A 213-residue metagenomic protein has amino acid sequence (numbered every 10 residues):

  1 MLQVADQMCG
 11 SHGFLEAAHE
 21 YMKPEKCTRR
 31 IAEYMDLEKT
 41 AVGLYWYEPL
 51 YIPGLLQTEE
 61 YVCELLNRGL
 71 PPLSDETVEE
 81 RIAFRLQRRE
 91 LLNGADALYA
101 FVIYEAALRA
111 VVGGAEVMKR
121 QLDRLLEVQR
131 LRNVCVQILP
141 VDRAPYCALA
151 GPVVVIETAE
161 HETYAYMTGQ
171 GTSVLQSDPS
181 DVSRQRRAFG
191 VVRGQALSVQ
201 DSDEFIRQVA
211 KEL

Functional and structural regions predicted by a protein language model:
M1-A110, S177, V191-L213: Interdomain hinge/linker segments and adjacent boundary elements that couple functional modules
A115-L213: C-terminal regulatory/effector modules of DNA-binding transcriptional regulators
